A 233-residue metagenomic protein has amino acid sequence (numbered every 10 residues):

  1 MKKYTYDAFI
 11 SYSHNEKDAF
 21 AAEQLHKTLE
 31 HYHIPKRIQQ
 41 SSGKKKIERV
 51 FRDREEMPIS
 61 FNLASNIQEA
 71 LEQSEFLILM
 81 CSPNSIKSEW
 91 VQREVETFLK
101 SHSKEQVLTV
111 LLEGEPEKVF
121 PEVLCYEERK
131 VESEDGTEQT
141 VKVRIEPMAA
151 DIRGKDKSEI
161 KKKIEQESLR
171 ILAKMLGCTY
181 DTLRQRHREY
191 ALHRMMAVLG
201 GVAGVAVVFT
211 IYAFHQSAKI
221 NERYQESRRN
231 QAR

Functional and structural regions predicted by a protein language model:
M1-E30, I34, R49, E55-Q73 (+3 more regions): C-terminal interaction surface of TIR/SEFIR-family domains
Y4, K44-K46, R228, A232: A short, polar/charged loop/turn motif at coil->beta-strand junctions and beta-hairpin connectors
P35-E48: Conserved C-terminal RecA-like helicase domain
L79: Redox-cofactor binding/interface segments in oxidoreductases and associated redox assembly factors
A203, V207-T210, F214-S227, Q231: Register-specific residues
